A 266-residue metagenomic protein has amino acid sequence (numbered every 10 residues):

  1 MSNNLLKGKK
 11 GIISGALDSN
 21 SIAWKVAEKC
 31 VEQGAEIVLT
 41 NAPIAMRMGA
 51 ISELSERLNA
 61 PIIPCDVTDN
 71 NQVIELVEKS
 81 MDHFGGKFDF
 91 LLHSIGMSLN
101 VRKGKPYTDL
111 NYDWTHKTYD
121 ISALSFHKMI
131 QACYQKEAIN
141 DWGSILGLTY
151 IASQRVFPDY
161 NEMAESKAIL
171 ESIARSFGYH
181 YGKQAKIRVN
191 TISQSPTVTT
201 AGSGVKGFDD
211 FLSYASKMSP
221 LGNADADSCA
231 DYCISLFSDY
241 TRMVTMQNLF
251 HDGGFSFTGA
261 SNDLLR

Functional and structural regions predicted by a protein language model:
N3-L39: Canonical Rossmann dinucleotide-binding motif of NAD(H)/NADP(H)-dependent dehydrogenases/reductases, specifically
G15-K25, G96-K183, S193-V198, G222 (+1 more regions): Catalytic loop of short-chain dehydrogenase/reductase
C30, Y181, L236: Aromatic pocket-lining residues of Rossmann-like dinucleotide-binding sites
A35-I51: Conserved glycine-rich Rossmann-like NAD(P)H-binding loop of the short-chain dehydrogenase/reductase
S52-E53, Q184, T191-M218, G259-R266: A glycine/serine/threonine-rich, flexible loop-to-helix segment that serves as the NAD(P) cofactor-binding "lid"
S55-R57, I63-I74, E78-T118, Q135 (+5 more regions): Conserved mid-core segment of classical short-chain dehydrogenase/reductases
V77, F126, I130, A174-R175 (+2 more regions): Short-chain dehydrogenase/reductase
L124, I187, T191, D209-V244 (+1 more regions): C-terminal helical subdomain
